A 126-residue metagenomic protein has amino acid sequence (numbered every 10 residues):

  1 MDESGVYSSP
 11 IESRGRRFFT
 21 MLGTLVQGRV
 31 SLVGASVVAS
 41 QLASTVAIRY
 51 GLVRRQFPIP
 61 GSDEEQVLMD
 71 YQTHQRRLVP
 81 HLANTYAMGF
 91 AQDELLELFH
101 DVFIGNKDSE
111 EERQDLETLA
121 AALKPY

Functional and structural regions predicted by a protein language model:
M1-Y126: Internal glycine-rich alpha/beta core junctions
